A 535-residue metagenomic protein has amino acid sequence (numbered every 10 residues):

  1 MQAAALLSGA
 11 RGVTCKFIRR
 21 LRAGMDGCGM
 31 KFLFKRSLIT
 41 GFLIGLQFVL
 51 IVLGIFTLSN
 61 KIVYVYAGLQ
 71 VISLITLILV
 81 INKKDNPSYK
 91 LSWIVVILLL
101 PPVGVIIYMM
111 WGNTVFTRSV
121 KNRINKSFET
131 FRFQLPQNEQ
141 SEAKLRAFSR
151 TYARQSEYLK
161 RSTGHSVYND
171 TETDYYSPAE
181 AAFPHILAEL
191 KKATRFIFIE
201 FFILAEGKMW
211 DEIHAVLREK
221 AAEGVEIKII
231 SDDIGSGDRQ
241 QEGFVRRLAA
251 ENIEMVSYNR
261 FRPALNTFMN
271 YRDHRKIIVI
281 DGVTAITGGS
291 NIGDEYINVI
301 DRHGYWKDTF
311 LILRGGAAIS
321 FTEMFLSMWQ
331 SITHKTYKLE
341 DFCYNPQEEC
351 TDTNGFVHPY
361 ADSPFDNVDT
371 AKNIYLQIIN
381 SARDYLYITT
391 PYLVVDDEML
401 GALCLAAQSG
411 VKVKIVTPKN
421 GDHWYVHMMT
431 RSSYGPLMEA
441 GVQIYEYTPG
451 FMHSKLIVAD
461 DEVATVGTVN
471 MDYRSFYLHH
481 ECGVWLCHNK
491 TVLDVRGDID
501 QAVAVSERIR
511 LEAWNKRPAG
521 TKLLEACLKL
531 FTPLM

Functional and structural regions predicted by a protein language model:
A5-L7, T14-N373, Q377, S381 (+7 more regions): N-terminal localization/anchoring segments of enzymes in phospholipid and broader phosphate metabolism
Q240, M399, Y425-M428, I457: Short, well-ordered secondary-structure micro-motifs
Y385: Phosphate-/nucleic-acid-contacting segments
I388-T390, Y447, V466-G467: Thr-Gly-centered strand-to-loop micro-motif
Y392-V413, P418, H423-Y425: Helical hairpin unit composed of two closely spaced alpha helices linked by a short loop
